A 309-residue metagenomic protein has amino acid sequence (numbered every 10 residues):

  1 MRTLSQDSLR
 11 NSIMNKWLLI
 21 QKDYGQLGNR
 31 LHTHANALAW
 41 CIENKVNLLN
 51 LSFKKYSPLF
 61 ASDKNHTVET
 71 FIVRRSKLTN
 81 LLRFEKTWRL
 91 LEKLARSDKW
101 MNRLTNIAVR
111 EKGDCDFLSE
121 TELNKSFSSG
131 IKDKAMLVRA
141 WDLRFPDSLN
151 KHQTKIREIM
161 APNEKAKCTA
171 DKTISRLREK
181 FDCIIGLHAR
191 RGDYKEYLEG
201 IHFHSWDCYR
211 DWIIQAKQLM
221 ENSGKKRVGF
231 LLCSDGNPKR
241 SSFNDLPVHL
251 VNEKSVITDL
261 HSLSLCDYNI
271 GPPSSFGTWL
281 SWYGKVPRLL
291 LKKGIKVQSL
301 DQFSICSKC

Functional and structural regions predicted by a protein language model:
S5-I13: Short, Lys/Arg-enriched N-terminal segments with co-localized hydrophobic residues within the first ~10-30 amino acids
I13-Y24: Nucleotide-activated donor-dependent transferases that construct or modify glycoconjugates
K16, L59-R227: Secretory-pathway luminal glycosyltransferase catalytic domains
K22-H32: A short, glycine/small-residue-rich beta-strand->loop->alpha-helix junction that serves as a flexible
L27, I214, L219-K292, V297-S299 (+1 more regions): Donor-binding and catalytic core of enzymes assembling or modifying cell-surface/extracellular glycoconjugates
H32-C41, I213: Histidine-anchored nucleotide/phosphate-binding helix
N47-Y56: A short beta-strand-loop structural module common to alpha/beta enzyme folds
F303-C309: Acidic, PIN/NYN-like endoribonuclease modules and their adjacent C-terminal/linker elements
